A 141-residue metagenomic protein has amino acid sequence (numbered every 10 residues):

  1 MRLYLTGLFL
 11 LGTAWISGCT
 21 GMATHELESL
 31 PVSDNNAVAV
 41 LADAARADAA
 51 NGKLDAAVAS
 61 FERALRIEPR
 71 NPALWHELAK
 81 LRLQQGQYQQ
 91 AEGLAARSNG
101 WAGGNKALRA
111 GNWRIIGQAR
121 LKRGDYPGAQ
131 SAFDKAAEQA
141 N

Functional and structural regions predicted by a protein language model:
A14-D34: Bacterial Sec signal peptide processing site at the extreme N-terminus
L65-R66, G100, E138: Conserved structural position within tetratricopeptide repeats
